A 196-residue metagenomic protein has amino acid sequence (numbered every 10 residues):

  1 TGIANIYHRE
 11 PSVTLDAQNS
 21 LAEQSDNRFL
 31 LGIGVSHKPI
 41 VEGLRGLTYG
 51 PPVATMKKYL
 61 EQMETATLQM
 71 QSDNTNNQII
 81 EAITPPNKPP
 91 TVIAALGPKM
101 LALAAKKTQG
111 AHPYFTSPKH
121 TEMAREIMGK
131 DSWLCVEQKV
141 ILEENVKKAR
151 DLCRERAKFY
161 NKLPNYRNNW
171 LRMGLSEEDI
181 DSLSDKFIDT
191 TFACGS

Functional and structural regions predicted by a protein language model:
T1-S196: Active-site-adjacent structural elements that line small-molecule/cofactor binding pockets in enzymes
